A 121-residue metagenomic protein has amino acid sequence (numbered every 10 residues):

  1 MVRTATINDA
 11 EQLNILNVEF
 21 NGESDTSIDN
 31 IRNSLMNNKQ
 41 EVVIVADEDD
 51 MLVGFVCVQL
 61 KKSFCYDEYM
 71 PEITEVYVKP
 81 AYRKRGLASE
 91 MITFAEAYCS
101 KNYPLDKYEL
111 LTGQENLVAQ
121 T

Functional and structural regions predicted by a protein language model:
M1-T26: Short amphipathic alpha-helix that is part of the acyltransferase structural core
S24-V43: Active-site rim helix/loop that mediates acceptor-substrate recognition in acyltransferases
V45, M51-L60, E72, Y77: Conserved beta-strand in the GNAT
K61, K79, G113: Residue-level recognition of the GNAT/N-acetyltransferase active site
K62-I73, R83, N102-D106: A conserved beta-turn-beta hairpin within the catalytic core of GNAT-like acetyltransferases that forms part
V78, K84-A97: Conserved acetyl-CoA-binding loop-helix of GNAT-fold acetyltransferases
S89, Q114-T121: Conserved active-site alpha-helix within GNAT-family acetyltransferase domains
I92, C99-T112: Conserved GNAT acetyl-CoA-binding A-motif
